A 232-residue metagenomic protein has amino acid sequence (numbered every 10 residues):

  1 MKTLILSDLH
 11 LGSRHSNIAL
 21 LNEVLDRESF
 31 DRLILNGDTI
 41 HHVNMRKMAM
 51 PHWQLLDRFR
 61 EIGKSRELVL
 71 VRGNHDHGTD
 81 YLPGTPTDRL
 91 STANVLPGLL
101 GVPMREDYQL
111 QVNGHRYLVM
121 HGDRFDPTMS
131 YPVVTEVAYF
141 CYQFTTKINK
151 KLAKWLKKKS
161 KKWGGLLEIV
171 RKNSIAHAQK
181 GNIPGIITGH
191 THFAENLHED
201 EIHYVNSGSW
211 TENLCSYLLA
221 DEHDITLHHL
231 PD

Functional and structural regions predicted by a protein language model:
M1-L4: Extreme N-terminal starter segment of soluble prokaryotic enzymes
L6-S7, L33-D38, V69-N74, P103-R105 (+3 more regions): Active-site neighborhood of phospho(di)ester-bond hydrolases with catalytic His/Asp-centered motifs
L11-R14, I40-N44, V71-L82, F125-T128 (+2 more regions): Active-site environment of divalent metal-dependent phosphoester hydrolases
L11-V112: Core catalytic region of metal-dependent phosphoesterases/phosphodiesterases, especially metallo-beta-lactamase-like
S65-E67, V71-R72, D76-G181: Conserved catalytic scaffold of divalent metal-dependent phosphoesterases
L110-N113, H198-D232: Binuclear metal-dependent phosphoesterase catalytic core
L166-S216: Well-ordered, non-transmembrane segments within structured domains
